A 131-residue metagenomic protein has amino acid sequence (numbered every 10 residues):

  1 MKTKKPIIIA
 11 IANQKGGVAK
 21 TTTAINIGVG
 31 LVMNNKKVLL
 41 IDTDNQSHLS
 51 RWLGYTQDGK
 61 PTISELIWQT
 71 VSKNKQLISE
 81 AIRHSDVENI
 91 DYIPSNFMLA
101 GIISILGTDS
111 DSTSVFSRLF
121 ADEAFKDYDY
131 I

Functional and structural regions predicted by a protein language model:
M1-I131: P-loop NTP-binding core
